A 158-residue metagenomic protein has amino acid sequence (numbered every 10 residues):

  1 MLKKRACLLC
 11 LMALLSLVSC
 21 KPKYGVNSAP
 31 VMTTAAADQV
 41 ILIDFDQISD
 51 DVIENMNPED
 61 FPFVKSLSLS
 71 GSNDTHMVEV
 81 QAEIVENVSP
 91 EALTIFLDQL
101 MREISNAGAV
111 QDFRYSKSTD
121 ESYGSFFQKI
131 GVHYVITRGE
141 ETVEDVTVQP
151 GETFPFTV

Functional and structural regions predicted by a protein language model:
M1-C7: Bacterial N-terminal signal peptides that target proteins for export
C7-A13: Sec-dependent N-terminal signal peptides
L11, D60, G71, Y123-F127: Sterically constrained small-residue positions within well-ordered secondary structures of folded domains
S16-S19: C-terminal motif of bacterial Sec signal peptides marking the signal peptidase cleavage site
Y24-S70: N-proximal, solvent-exposed amphipathic alpha-helical segments enriched in charged/polar residues
K65, H76-V78, Q128-V132: Envelope-exposed proteins and targeting segments
G71-Y123: Mature extracytoplasmic domains of secretory-pathway proteins
F113-V158: Polar/charged, Gly/Pro-rich intrinsically disordered segments
